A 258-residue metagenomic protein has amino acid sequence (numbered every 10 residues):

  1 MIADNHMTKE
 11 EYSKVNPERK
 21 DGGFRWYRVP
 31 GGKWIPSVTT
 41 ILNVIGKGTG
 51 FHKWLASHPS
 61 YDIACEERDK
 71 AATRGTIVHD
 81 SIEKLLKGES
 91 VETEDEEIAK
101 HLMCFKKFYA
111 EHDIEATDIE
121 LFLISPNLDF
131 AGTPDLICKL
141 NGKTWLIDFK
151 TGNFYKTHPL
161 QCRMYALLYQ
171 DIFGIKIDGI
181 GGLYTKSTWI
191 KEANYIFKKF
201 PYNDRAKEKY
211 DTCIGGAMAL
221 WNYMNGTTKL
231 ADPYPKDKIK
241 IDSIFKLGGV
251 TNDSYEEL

Functional and structural regions predicted by a protein language model:
M1, F108-I114, E192-K199, I244-S254: Short, charged low-complexity intrinsically disordered segments located at boundaries of structured domains
M1-A131: Metal-dependent nuclease catalytic cores that hydrolyze phosphodiester bonds in DNA/RNA, characterized by
M1-S13, T227-L258: Glycine- and charge-rich intrinsically disordered segments
A3-D4, V15, K20, L42 (+5 more regions): Intrinsic-disorder/low-complexity regions
R25-W26, I35, T49, N141 (+3 more regions): Polar low-complexity intrinsically disordered regions enriched in Ser/Thr and small residues
P59, G88, D113, G174 (+2 more regions): Short, flexible coil/linker elements and helix-boundary hinge sites characteristic of intrinsically disordered
D95-E97, L121-F245: Nucleic-acid nuclease catalytic cores
